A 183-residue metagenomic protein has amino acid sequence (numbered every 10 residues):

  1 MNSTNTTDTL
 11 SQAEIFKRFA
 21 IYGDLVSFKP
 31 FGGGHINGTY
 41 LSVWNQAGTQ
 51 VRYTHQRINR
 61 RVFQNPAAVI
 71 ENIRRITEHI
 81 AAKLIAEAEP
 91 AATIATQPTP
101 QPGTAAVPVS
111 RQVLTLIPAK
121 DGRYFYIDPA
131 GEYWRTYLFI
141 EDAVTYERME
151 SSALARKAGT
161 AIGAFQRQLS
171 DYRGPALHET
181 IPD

Functional and structural regions predicted by a protein language model:
M1-K29: Juxta-kinase regulatory segment immediately upstream of eukaryotic protein kinase catalytic domains
S27-N45, T49-D183: Conserved ATP-binding subdomain of kinase catalytic cores across diverse folds
